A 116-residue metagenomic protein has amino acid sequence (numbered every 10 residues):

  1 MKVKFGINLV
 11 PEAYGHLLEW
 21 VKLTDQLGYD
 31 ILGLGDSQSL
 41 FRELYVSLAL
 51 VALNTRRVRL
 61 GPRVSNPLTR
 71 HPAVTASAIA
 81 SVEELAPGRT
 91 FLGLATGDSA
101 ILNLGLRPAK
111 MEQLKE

Functional and structural regions predicted by a protein language model:
M1-R63: N-terminal beta1-alpha1-beta2 module of alpha/beta enzyme domains
K2-E12, T69-E116: Flexible, glycine-rich active-site loops centered on histidine and acidic residues that chelate a metal or position
